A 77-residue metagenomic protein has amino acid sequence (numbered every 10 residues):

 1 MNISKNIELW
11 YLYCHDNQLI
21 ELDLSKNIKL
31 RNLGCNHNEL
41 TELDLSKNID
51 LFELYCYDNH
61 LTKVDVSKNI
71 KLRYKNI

Functional and structural regions predicted by a protein language model:
M1-I3, L22-L24, L43-L45, V64: Canonical leucine-rich repeat
K5-I7, K26-I28, K47-I49, K68-K71: N-terminal capping/linker segments that flank leucine-rich repeat
W10-C14, R31-C35, F52-C56, V64 (+1 more regions): Conserved hydrophobic beta-strand positions in leucine-rich repeat
